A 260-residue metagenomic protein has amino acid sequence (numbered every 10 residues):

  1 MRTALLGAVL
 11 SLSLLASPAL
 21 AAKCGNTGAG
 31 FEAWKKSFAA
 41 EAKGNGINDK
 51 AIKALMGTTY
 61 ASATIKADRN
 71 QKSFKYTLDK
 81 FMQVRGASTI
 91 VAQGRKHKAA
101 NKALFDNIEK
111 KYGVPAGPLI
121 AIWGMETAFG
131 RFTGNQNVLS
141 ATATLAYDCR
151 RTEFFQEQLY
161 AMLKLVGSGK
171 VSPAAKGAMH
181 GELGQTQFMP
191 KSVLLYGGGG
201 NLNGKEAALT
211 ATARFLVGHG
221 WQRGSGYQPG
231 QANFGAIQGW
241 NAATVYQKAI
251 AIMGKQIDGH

Functional and structural regions predicted by a protein language model:
M1-A4: Positively charged n-region of N-terminal signal peptides that target proteins for export
G7-A16: Bacterial N-terminal signal peptides
A8, N26-A29, A87, H260: Intrinsically disordered, low-complexity regions
S17-A21: Sec/Tat signal peptide C-region and signal peptidase I cleavage site
A22-A40: Short N-terminal segments immediately surrounding and downstream of signal-peptide cleavage
I47-H260: Catalytic glycan-binding domains that act on GlcNAc-containing polysaccharides
